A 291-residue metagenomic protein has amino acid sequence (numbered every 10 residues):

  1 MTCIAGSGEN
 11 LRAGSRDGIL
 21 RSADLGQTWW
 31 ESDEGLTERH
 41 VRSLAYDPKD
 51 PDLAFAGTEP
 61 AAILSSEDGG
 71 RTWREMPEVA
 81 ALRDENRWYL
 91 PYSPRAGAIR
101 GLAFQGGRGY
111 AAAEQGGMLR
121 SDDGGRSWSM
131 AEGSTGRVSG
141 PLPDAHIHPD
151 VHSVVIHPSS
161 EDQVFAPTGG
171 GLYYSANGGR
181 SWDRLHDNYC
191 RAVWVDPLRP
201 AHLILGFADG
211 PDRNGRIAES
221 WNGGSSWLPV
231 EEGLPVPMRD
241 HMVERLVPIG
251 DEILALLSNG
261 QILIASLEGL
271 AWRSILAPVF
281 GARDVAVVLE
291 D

Functional and structural regions predicted by a protein language model:
M1-D291: Extracellular glycan-interacting surfaces
